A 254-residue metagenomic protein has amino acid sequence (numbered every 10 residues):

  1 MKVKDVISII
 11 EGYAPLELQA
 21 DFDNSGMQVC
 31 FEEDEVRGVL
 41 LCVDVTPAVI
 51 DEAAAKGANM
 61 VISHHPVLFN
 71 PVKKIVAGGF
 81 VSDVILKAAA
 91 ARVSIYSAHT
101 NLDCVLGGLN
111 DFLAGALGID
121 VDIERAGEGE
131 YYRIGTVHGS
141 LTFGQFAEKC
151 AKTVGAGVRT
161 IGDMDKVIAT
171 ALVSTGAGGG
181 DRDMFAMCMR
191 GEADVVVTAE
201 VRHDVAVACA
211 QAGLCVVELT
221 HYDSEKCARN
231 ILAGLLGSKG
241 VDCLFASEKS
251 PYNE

Functional and structural regions predicted by a protein language model:
M1-E254: Active-site catalytic microenvironments in core metabolic enzymes, especially phosphate/sugar-handling
